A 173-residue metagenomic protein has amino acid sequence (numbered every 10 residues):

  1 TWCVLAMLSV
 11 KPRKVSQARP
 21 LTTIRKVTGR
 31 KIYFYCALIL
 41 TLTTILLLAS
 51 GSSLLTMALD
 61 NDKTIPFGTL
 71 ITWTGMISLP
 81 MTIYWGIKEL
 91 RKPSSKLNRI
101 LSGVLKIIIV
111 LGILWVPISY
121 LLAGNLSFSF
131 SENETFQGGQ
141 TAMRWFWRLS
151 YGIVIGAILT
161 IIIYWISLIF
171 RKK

Functional and structural regions predicted by a protein language model:
T1, P20-I77: Transmembrane alpha-helical insertion/packing segments
T1, T72-M76, A142-I162: Hydrophobic alpha-helical transmembrane segments
W2-P12, V154-K172: Membrane-water interface at the C-terminal end of transmembrane alpha helices
W2-S9, T69-S95: Canonical alpha-helical transmembrane segments
R13, L21-T28, L90-S102, K173: Membrane-interface helix-boundary motifs at transmembrane edges
L38-T44, S102-L122: Hydrophobic alpha-helical membrane-insertion segments
S53-I71, V116-L149: Interfacial non-cytosolic loop connecting adjacent transmembrane helices
I87-R91, I118, L122, I163 (+1 more regions): Membrane-water interface at transmembrane helix exits
